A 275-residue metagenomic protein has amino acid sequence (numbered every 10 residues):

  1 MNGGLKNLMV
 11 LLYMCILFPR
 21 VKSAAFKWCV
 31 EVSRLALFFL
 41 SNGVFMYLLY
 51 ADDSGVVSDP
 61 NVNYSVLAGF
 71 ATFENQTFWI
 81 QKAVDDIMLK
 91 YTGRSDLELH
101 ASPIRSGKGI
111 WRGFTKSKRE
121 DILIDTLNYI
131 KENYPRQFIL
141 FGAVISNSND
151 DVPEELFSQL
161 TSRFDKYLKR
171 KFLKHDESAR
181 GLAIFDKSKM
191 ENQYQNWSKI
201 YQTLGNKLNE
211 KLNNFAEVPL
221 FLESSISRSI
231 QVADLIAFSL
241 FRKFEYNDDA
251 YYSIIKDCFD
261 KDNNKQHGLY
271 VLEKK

Functional and structural regions predicted by a protein language model:
N2-K275: Phosphate-ester processing/binding pockets and catalytic centers
